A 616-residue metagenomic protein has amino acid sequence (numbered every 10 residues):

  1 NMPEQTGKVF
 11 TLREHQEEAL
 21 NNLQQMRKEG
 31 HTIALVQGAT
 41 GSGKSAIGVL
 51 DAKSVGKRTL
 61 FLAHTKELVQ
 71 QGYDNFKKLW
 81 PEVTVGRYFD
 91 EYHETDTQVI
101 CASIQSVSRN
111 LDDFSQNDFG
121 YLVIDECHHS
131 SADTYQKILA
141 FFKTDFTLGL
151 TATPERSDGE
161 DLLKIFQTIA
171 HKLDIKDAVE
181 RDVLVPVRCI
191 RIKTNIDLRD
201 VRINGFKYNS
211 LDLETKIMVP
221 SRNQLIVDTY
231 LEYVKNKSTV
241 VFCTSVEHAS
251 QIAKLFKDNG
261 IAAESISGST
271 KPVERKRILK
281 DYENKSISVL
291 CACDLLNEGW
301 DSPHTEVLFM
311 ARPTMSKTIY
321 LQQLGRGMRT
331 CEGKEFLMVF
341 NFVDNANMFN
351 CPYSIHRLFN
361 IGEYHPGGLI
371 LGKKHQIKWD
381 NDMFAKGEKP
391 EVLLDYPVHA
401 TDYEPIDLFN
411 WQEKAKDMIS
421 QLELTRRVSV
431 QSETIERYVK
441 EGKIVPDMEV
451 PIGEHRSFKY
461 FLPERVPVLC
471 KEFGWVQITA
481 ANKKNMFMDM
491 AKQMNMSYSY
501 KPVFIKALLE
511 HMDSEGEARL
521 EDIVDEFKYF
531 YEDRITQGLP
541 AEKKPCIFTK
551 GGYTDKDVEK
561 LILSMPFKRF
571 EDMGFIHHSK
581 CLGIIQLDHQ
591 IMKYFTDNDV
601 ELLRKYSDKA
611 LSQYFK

Functional and structural regions predicted by a protein language model:
M2, P366, D407-K616: Intrinsically disordered, charged low-complexity linkers and terminal tails that flank or connect structured domains
E29-D51, F242: Walker A/P-loop
Q70, T84-T95, S250-L255, I261-L296: Conserved helicase ATPase core of P-loop NTP-dependent helicases/translocases
D90-Y121, A132-K137: Conserved helix/coil segment N-terminal to the catalytic DExD/H
Q105-S108, G268-G362: Conserved RecA-like P-loop NTPase helicase motor core
H129-C189: Post-DEXD/H (motif II) to motif III coupling segment of the RecA-like Helicase ATP-binding lobe
I169-V240: Conserved interdomain linker/interface between the two RecA-like ATPase lobes of SF2 helicase motors
L173-V185, R329-V398: A conserved SF2-helicase RecA2
